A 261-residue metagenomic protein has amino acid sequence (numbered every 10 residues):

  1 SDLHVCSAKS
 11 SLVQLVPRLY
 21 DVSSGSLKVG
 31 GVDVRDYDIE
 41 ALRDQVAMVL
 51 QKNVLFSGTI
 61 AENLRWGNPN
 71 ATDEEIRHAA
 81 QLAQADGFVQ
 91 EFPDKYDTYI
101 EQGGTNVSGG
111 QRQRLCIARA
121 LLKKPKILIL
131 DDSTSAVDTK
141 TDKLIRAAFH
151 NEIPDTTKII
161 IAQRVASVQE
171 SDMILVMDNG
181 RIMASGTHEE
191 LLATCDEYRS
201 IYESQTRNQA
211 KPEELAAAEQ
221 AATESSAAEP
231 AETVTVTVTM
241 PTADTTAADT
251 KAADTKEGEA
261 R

Functional and structural regions predicted by a protein language model:
S1, D21, S26-A41, D138 (+1 more regions): ABC ATPase NBD Q-loop/coupling interface
V16-P17: Helix-to-loop junction immediately C-terminal to a conserved catalytic motif
S24-K28, D36, R43-D44, A61-Q102 (+2 more regions): ABC ATPase nucleotide-binding domain helical subdomain, centered on the C-loop/LSGGQ "ABC signature"
L82, E91-K95, K140, A147 (+2 more regions): C-terminal portion of ABC ATPase nucleotide-binding domains
I117, I161: Hydrophobic anchor residue at the start of the ABC signature
L122-K126, D155: A short, proline-enriched helix->beta-strand linker immediately N-terminal to the Walker B motif in ABC-type P-loop
L128-D131: Catalytic Walker B motif of ABC-type/P-loop ATPase nucleotide-binding domains
